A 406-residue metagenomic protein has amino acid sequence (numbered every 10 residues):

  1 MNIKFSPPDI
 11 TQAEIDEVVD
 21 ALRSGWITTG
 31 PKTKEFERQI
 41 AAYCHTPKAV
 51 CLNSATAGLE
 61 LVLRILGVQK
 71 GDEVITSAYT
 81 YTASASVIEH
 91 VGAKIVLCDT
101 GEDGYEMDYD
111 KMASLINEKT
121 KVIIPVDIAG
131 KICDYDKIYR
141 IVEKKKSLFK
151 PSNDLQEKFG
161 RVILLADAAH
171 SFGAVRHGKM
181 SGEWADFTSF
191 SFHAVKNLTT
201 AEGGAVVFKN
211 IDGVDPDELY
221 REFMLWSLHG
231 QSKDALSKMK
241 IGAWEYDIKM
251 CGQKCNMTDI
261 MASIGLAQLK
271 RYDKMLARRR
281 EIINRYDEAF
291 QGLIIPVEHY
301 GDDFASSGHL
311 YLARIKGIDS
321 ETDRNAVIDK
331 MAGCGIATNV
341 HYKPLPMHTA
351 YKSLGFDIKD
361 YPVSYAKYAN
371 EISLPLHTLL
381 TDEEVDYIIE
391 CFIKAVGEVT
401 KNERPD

Functional and structural regions predicted by a protein language model:
M1-W26, P31, D247-K249, P375: N-terminal "arm"/small-domain region of PLP-dependent enzymes with the aminotransferase-like
W26-E73, V87-E89, L97, K146-K150: Phosphate-binding glycine-rich loop
K34-R38, T46-P47, V122-V126, K131 (+3 more regions): PLP-dependent aminotransferase class I/II
R64-A168, V175: PLP-dependent aminotransferase-like
S86-I88, M180, I260: Hydrophobic/aromatic ligand-binding patch that stacks against planar heteroaromatic rings of cofactors or nucleotides
E106-M112, G178-T188, Y387, F392-K394: A short alpha/beta connector and helix-capping loop motif
S152-T199, W244-I248: Conserved active-site segment immediately N-terminal to the catalytic lysine that forms the internal aldimine
H170, E183-K233, D259: Active-site PLP attachment segment
